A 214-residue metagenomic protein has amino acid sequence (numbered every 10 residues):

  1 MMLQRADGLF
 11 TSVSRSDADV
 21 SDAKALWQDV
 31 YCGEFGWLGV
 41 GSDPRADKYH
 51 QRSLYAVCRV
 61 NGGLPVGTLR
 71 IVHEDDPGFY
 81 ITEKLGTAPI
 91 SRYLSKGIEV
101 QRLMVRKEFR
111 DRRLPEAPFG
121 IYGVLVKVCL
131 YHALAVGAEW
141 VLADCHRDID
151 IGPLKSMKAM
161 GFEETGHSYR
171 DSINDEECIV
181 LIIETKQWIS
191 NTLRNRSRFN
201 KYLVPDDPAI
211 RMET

Functional and structural regions predicted by a protein language model:
M1-R45, H50, Y55-V57: Short amphipathic alpha-helix that is part of the acyltransferase structural core
D19, G33, R59-G63, Y131-W140: Secondary-structure boundary elements
L38, R70, E74-G86: A short, polar/charged loop-to-alpha-helix boundary motif
V57, G63-H73: Conserved beta-strand in the GNAT
V60-G63, E108, E184-W188: Short loop segments at secondary-structure junctions
K84-C178: Acyl-donor binding region in acyl/amide transferases
S172-N200: C-terminal "cap" of GNAT-fold acetyltransferases
R198-T214: Short, cationic low-complexity segments
